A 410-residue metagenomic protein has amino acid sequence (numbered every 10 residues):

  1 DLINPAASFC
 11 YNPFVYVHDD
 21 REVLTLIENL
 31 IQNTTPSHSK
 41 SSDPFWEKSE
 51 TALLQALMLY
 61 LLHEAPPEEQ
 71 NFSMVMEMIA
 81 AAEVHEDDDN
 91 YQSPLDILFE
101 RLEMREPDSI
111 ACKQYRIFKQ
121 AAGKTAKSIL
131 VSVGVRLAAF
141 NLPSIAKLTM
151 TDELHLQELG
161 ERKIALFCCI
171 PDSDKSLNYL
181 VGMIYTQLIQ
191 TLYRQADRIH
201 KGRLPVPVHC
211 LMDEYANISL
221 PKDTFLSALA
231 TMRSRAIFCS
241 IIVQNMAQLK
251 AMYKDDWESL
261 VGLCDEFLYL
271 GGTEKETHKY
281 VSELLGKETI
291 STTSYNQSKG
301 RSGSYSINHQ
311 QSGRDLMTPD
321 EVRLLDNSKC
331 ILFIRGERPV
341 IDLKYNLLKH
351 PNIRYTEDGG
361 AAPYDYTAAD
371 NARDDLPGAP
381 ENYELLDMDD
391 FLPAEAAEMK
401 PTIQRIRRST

Functional and structural regions predicted by a protein language model:
D1-I237, M252, G262, S312 (+2 more regions): P-loop NTPase motor domains
I3-A6, D172-D174, N245-Q248, T273-T277 (+3 more regions): Conserved nucleotide-binding/hydrolysis micro-motifs of P-loop NTPases
A6, K287, S298-K299, H309-Q310 (+2 more regions): Basic- and hydrophobic-enriched, low-structure N-terminal and domain-boundary segments that flank ATP-binding catalytic
F14-Y16, K344-P351: A short, sequence-level motif marking secondary-structure junctions
N71, M150, K201-G202, L249 (+4 more regions): Flexible domain-boundary/linker segments
G182-T186, S227, W257-E258, L284 (+1 more regions): Short, solvent-exposed amphipathic alpha-helical segments in soluble enzyme and RNA/protein-processing domains
Y185-T186, Y193-Q195, F267, K287 (+3 more regions): Short, charged/polar low-complexity linear motifs in solvent-exposed/disordered segments
L229-I331: Conserved ATP-driven motor cores of ASCE-family P-loop NTPases powering translocation/secretion/packaging/pilus
